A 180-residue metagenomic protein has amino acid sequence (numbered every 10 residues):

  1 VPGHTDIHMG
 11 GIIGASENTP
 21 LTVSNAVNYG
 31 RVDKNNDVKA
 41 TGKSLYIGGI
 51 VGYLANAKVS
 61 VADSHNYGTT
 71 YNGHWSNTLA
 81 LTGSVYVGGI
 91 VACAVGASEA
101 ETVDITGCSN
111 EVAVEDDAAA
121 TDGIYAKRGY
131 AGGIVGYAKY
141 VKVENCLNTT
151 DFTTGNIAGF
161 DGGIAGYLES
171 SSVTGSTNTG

Functional and structural regions predicted by a protein language model:
V1-G180: Surface-exposed loop/turn motifs in large extracellular/passenger domains
